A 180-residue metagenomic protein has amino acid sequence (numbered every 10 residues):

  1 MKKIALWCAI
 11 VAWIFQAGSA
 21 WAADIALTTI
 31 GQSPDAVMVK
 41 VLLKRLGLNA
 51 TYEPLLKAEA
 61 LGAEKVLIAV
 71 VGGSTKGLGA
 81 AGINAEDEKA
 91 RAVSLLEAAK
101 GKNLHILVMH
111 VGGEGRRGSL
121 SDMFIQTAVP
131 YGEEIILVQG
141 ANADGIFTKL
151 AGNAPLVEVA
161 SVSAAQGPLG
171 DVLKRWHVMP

Functional and structural regions predicted by a protein language model:
M1-C8, A17: Bacterial N-terminal signal peptides that target proteins for export
A12-A20: C-terminal segment of classical bacterial N-terminal signal peptides
A22, T28, V138-P180: Charged, low-complexity C-terminal accessory regions
A22-L48: Short, charged N-terminal beta->alpha structural module
L43-A63: A short, well-structured beta->alpha microelement
V66-K76: Short loop/turn segments at strand-loop or loop-helix junctions that form parts of catalytic or ligand-binding pockets
G79-N103, A151-V157: A short, gly/pro- and small-residue-rich
R117-L150: Structural recognition of alpha->loop->beta junctions
